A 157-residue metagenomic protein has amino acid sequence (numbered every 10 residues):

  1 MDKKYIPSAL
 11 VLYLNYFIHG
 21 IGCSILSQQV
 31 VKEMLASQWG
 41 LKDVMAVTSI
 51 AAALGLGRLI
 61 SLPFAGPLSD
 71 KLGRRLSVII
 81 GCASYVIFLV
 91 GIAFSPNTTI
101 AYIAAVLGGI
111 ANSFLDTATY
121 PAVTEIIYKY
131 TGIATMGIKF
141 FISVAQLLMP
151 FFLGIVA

Functional and structural regions predicted by a protein language model:
Y5-Q38, A46: Helix-loop boundary and gating motifs at the non-cytosolic
L12, T99-A105: Short hydrophobic/alpha-helical segments at membrane-entry points of transmembrane helices in Major Facilitator
L54-P63, Q146-L147: Residue-level signature of mid-helix packing/kink "hotspots" within the transmembrane helices of 12-pass Major
G66-P67, I155: Membrane-interface helix termini in secondary transporters
G73, F94-P96, Y128: Helix-breaking motifs and short loop linkers at transmembrane-helix boundaries and internal kinks in secondary membrane
A83-P96: C-terminal ends and interior cores of transmembrane alpha-helices in multi-pass membrane transporters/permeases
V106-F140: Cytoplasmic helix-loop-helix junction between adjacent transmembrane helices in 12-TM secondary transporters
